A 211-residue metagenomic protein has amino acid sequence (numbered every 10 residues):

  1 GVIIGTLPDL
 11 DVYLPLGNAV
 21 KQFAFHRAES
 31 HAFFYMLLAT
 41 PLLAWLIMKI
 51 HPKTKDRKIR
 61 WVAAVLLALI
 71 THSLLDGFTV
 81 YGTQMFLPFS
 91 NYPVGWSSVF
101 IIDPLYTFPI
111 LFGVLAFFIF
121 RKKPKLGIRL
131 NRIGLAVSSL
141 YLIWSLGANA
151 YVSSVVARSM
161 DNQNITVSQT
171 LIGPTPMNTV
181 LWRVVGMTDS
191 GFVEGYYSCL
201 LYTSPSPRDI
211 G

Functional and structural regions predicted by a protein language model:
G1-S154, R158-P174: N-terminal membrane-targeting hydrophobic helices
P41, G191, I210-G211: Generic hydrophobic alpha-helical segments
Y92-P93, T179, I210-G211: A broad, structure-centric signal for solvent-exposed, well-ordered loop/edge residues that line or flank functional
S168-Y196: Exposed beta-strand-loop-beta-strand "reactive/processing" segments of non-cytosolic proteins
Y197-L201: Short, solvent-exposed aromatic-acidic interface loops
Y202-G211: Single conserved hydrophobic/aromatic residue that forms the stacking wall/gate of nucleotide- or nucleobase-binding
